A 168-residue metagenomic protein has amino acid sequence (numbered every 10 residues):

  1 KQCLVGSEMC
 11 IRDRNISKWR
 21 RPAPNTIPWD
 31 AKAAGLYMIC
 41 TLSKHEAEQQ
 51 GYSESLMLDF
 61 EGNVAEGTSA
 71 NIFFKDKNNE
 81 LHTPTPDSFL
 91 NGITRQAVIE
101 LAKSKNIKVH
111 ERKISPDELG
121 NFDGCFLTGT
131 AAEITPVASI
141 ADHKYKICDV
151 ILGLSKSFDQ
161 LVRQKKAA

Functional and structural regions predicted by a protein language model:
K1, E54, N71: Conserved beta-strand and immediately adjacent loop positions that scaffold enzyme active sites
K1-G6, C10-I11: Single conserved hydrophobic/aromatic residue that forms the stacking wall/gate of nucleotide- or nucleobase-binding
K1-Q2, A47, V64, D117: Structural motif
Q2, H45, Q96-E100: Surface-exposed charge patches
V5, Q50, G120: Structured loop/turn residues at beta-strand edges in well-structured enzyme cores
E8, V64-A168: Conserved catalytic-core subdomain
N15-A65, L101, K108: Short, conserved active-site entrance elements at the starts or edges of catalytic domains
